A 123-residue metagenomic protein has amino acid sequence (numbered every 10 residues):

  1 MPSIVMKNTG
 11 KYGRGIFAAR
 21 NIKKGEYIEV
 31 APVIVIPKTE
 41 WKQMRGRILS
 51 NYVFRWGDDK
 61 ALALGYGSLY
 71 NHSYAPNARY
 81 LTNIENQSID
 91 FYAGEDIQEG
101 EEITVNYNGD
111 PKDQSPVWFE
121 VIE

Functional and structural regions predicted by a protein language model:
M1-E123: Conserved catalytic SET/PR domain of SAM-dependent protein methyltransferases, capturing the structural core that binds
